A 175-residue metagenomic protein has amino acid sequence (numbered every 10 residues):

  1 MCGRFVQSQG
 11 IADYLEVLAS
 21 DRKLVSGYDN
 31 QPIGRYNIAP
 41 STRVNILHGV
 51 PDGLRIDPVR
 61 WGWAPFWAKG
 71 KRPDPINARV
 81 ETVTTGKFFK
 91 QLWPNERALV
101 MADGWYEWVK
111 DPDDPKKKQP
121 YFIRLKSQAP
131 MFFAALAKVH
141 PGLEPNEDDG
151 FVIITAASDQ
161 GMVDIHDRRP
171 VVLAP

Functional and structural regions predicted by a protein language model:
M1-P175: Short linear sequence motif anchored by a di-proline
